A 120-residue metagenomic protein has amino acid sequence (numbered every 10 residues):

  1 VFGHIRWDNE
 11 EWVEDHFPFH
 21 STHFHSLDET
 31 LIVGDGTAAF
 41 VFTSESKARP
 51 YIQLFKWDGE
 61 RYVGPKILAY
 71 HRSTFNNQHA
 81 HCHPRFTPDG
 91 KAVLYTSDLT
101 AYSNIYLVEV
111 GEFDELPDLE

Functional and structural regions predicted by a protein language model:
V1-H16: Beta-propeller domains
V1-H4, V41-L54, A101-E109: Structural motif
R6-N9, D58-E60, G111: Short loop/turn segments that connect beta-strands within beta-propeller blades
W7-N9, H25-I32, F86-K91: Short, solvent-exposed coil/turn segments at beta-strand boundaries
V13-H25, R61-F86: Conserved blade-ending motifs and adjacent loop-strand segments that build the rim/top face of beta-propeller domains
E14-V63: Loop/turn-rich, solvent-exposed surfaces of beta-rich toroidal or solenoidal domains
G36-T37, K56, A69-R72, S97 (+1 more regions): Active-site proximal loops enriched in glycine and acidic residues that flank catalytic Cys/His/Asp and coordinate
A80-E120: Blade-level signature of beta-propeller repeat domains, shared across WD40, Kelch, NHL, RCC1 and BNR/Asp-box propellers
